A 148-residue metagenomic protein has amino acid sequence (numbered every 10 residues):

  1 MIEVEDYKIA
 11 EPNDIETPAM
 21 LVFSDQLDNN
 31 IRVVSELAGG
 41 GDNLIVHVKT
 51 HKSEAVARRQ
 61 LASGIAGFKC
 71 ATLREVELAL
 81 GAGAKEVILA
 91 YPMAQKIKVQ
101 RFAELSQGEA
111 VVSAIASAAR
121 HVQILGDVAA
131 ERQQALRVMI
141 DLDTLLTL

Functional and structural regions predicted by a protein language model:
M1-I2, H121: N-terminal basic/disordered segments at the start of proteins
I2-Y7, Q26-V56: N-terminal glycine-rich anion-binding loops that anchor highly charged ligand groups
E3-V22: Generic N-terminal amphipathic, Lys/Arg-enriched alpha-helix
E16-T17, D42, A62: Short, basic, glycine/proline-bearing loop/turn elements
T17, V22-F23, Q95, L148: Generic structural "secondary-structure junction" signal
V22-D25, S113: Short, surface-exposed alpha-helical recognition segments that flank or form part of ligand/macromolecule-binding
H47-L148: Active-site-proximal beta-alpha core segment in soluble small-molecule metabolic enzymes
